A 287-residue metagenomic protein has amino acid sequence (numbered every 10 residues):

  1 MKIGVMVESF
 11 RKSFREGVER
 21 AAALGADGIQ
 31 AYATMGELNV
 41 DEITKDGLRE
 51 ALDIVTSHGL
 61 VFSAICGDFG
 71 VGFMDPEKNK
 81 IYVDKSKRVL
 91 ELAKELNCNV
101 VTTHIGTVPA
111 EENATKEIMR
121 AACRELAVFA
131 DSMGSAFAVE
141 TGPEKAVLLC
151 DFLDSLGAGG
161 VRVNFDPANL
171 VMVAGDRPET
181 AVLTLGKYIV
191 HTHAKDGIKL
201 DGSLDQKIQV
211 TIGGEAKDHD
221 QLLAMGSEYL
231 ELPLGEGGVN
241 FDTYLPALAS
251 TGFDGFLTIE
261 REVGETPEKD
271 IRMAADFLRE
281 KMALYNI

Functional and structural regions predicted by a protein language model:
I3-V7, I29-A31, F62-G67, V101-T103 (+4 more regions): Hydrophobic faces of well-ordered beta-strands that scaffold small-molecule active sites in alpha/beta enzyme cores
M6-F10, Y32-T34, G67-G70, G106-V108 (+5 more regions): Active-site beta-loop-alpha junctions enriched in small/polar residues
S13-E19, D53-H58, V71-V163, M172: Active-site acidic/histidine proton-transfer and metal-coordination neighborhood in alpha/beta enzyme cores
R15-T34, N97: Catalytic domains of carbohydrate-active enzymes, especially glycoside hydrolases
A21, I29, V55, A93 (+6 more regions): Conserved, mostly hydrophobic/aromatic
G28, I65, C123-G238, A275 (+1 more regions): Acidic/histidine-rich catalytic cores of soluble enzymes
Q30-L52, G106-E111: Glycine-rich, proline-tolerant flexible connector loops at the mouths of alpha/beta enzymes
E268-N286: C-terminal helical cap(s) of enzyme catalytic domains, especially alpha/beta-barrels
